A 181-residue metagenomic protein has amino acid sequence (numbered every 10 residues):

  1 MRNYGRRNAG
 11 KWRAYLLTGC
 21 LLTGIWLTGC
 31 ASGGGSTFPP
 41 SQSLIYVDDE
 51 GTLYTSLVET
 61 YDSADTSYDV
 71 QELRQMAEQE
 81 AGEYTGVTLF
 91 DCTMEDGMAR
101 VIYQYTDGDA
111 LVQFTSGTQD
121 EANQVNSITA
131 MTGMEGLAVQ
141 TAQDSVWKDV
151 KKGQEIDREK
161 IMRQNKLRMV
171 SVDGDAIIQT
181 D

Functional and structural regions predicted by a protein language model:
Y4-L16: Bacterial N-terminal signal peptides that target proteins for export
L16-L22: Sec-dependent N-terminal signal peptides
W26-G29: C-terminal motif of bacterial Sec signal peptides marking the signal peptidase cleavage site
A31-G33: Bacterial signal peptide processing site
T37-M94: N-terminal Sec/ER secretory leader and immediately downstream segment of secreted/extracellular precursors
E95-D181: Mature, soluble, non-transmembrane domains
